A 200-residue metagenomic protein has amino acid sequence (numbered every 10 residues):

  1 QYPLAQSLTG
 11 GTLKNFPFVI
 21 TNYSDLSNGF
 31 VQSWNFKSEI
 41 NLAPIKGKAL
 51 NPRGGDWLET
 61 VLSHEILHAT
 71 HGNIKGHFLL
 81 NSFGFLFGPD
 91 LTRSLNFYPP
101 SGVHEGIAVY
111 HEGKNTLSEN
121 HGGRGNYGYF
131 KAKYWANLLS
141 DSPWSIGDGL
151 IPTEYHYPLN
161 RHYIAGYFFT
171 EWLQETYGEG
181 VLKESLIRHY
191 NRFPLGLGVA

Functional and structural regions predicted by a protein language model:
Q1-S94, P100, L117: Juxtacatalytic substrate-recognition/specificity segment
K37, R53-V61, I74-E179, K183-A200: Acidic/His/Gly-enriched intrinsically disordered linker/tail segments that often contain short helix/coil "MoRF-like"
